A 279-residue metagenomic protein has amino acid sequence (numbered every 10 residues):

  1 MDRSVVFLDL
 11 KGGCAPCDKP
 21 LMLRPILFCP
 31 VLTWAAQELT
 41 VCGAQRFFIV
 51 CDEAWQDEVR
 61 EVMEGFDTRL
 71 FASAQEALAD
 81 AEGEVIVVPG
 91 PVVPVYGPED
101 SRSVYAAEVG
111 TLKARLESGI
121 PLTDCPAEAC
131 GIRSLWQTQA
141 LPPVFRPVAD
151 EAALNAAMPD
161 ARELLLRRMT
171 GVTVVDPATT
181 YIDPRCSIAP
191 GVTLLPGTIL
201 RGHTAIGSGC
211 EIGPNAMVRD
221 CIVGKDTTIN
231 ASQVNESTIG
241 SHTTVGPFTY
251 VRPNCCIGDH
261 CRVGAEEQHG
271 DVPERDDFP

Functional and structural regions predicted by a protein language model:
M1-A178, P184-R185, G191, H260: Terminal amphipathic alpha-helical/low-complexity segments used for targeting or macromolecular assembly
R168, T173-P279: Structural signal for interior beta-strand "rungs" in well-ordered beta-sheet cores of soluble enzyme domains
